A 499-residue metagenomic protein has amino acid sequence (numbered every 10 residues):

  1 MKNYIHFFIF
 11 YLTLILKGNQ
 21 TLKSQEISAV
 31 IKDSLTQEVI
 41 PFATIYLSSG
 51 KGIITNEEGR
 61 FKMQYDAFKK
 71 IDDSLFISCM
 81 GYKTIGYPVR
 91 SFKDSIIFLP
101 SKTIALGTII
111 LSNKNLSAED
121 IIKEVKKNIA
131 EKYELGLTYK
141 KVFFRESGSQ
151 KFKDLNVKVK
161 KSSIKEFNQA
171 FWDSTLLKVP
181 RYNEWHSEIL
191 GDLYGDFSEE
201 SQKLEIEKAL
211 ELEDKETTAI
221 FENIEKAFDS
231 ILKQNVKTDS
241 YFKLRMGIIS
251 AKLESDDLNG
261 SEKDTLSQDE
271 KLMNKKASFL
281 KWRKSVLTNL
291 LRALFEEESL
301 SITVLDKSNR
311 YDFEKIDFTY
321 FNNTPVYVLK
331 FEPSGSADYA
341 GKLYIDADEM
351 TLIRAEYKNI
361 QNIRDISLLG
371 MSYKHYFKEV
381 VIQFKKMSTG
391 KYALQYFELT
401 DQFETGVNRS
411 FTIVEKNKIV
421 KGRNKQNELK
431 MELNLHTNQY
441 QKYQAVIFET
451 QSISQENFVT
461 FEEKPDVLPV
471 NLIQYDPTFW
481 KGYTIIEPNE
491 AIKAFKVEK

Functional and structural regions predicted by a protein language model:
M1-V30, I45, L106, K499: Bacterial Sec-dependent N-terminal signal peptides
I27, S34-S48: Short, ordered, surface-exposed loop/turn motifs in non-cytosolic proteins
I27-D33, G59-F61, I97, I109: A short, amphipathic beta-strand motif
A43-Y46, L75, L111: Hydrophobic beta-strand segments
K51-M63: Short, acidic Ser/Thr/Gly-rich low-complexity loop/linker segments typical of extracellular and cell-surface proteins
M63-I71: Short Pro-Gly-centered beta-turn/loop motif in secreted/extracellular proteins
F76-G86: A short, solvent-exposed loop/turn motif at the edges and junctions of modular extracellular/periplasmic domains
F98-E298, V304-S308, N322, H375-K499: Surface-exposed, low-complexity/disordered segments and acidic/polar micro-motifs at processing/linker regions
